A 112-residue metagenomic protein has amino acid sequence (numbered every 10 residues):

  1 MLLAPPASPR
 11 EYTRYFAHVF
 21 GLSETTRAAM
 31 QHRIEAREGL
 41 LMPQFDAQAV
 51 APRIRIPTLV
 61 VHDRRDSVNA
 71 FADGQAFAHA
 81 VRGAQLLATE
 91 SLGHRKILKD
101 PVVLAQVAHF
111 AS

Functional and structural regions predicted by a protein language model:
M1, L59-V61, L87: Conserved hydrophobic packing residues within short motifs/helices of P-loop NTPase cores of ABC-family ATPases
M1-L40: Hydrolase active-site cap/lid region
R33-V50, I56, A72: Active-site nucleophile elbow and catalytic-triad environment of alpha/beta-hydrolase enzymes
R53-R55, V60-H62, D66: Short beta-strand/loop motif that positions the catalytic acidic residue of the alpha/beta-hydrolase fold
S67-D73: Conserved alpha/beta-hydrolase "acid-adjacent" motif
Q75-R95: Catalytic histidine neighborhood in serine/cysteine hydrolases with alpha/beta-hydrolase-type architecture
L92-L104: Catalytic histidine-centered segment of alpha/beta-hydrolase-like enzymes
Q106-S112: C-terminal alpha-helix
